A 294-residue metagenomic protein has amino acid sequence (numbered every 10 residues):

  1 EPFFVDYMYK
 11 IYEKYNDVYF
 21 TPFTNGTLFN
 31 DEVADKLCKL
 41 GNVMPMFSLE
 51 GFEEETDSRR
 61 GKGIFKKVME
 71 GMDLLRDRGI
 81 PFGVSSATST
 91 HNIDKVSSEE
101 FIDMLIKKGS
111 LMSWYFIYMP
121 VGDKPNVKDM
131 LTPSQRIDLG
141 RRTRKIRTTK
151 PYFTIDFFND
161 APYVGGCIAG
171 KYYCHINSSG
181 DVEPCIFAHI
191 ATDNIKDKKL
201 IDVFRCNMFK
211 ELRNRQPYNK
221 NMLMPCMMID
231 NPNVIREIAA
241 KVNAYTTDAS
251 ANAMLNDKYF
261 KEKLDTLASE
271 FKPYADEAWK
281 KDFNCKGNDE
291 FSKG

Functional and structural regions predicted by a protein language model:
E1-F116: Radical SAM/AdoMet-radical enzyme domain recognition
L28, G51, M119, H189 (+1 more regions): Flexible, active-site-proximal loop/turn residues at the rims of small-molecule/cofactor binding pockets and catalytic
E54, N92, G122-D123, T192: Generic structural signal for helix capping and beta-alpha/helix-loop junctions
T56-R59, L131, C167, T192-I195 (+1 more regions): Short clusters of hydrophobic/aromatic residues that line enzyme substrate/ligand-binding pockets
K62-F65, M130-I137, D193-K198: Short, conserved loop/turn and helix-capping segments at secondary-structure boundaries that abut family-defining
I80, S110-L111, K145-F153, A249-A251: Structural alpha-beta junctions
Y118-P184, P225-N233: A C-terminal junction/extension of Radical SAM enzymes
F187-G294: Flexible mid-to-C-terminal extensions adjoining Fe-S/redox cofactors in radical SAM and related proteins
